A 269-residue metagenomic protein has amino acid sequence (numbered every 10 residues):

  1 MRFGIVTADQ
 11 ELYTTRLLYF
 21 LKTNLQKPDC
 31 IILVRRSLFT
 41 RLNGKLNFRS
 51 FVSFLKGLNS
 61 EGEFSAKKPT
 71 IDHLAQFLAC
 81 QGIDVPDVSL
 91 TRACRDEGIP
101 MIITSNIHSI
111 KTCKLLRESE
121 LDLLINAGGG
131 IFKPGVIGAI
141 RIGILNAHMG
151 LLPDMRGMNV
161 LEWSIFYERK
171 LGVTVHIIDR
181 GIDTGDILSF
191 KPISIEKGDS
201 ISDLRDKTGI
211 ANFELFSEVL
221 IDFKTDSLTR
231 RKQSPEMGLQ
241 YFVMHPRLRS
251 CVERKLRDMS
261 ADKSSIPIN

Functional and structural regions predicted by a protein language model:
M1-N269: One-carbon transfer enzymes
